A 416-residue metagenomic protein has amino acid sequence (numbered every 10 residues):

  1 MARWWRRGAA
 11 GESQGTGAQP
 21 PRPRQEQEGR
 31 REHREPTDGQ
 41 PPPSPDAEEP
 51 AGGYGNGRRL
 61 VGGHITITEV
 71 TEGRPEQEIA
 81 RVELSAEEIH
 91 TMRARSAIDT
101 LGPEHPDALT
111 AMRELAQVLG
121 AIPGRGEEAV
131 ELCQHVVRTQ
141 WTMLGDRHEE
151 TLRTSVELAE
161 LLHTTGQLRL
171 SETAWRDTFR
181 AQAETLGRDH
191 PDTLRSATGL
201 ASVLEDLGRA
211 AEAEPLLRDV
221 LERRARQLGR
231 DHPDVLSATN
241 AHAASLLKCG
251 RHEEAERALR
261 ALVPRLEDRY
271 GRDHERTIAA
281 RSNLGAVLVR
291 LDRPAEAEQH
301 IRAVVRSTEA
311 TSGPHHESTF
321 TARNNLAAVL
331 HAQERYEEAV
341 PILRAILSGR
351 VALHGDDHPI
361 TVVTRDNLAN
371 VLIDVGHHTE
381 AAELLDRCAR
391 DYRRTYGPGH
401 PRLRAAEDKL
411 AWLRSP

Functional and structural regions predicted by a protein language model:
M1-P416: Intrinsic-disorder-linked linear interaction elements in eukaryotic regulatory proteins
